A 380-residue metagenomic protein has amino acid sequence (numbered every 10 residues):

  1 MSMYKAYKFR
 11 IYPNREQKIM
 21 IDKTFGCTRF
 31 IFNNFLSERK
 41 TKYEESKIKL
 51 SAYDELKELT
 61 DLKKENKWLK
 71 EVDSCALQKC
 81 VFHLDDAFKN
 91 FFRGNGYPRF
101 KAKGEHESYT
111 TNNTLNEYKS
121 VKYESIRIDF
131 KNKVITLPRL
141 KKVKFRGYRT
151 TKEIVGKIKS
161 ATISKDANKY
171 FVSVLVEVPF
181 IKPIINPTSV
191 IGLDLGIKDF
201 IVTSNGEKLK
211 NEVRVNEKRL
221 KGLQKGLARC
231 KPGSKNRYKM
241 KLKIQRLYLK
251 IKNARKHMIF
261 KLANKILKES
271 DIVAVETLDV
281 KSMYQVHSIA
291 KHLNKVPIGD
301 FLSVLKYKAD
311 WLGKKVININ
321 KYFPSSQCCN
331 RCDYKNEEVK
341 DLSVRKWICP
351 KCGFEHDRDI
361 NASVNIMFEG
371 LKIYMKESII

Functional and structural regions predicted by a protein language model:
M1-I380: Nucleic-acid substrate recognition interfaces
